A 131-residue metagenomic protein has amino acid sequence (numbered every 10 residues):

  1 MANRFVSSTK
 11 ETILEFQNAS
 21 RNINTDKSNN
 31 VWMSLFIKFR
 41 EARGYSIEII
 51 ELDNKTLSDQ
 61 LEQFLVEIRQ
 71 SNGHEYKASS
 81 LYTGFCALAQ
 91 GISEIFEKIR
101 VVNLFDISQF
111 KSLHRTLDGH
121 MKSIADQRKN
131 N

Functional and structural regions predicted by a protein language model:
M1-N131: Extended, non-catalytic subsegments within catalytic or DNA/protein-binding/adaptor domains
